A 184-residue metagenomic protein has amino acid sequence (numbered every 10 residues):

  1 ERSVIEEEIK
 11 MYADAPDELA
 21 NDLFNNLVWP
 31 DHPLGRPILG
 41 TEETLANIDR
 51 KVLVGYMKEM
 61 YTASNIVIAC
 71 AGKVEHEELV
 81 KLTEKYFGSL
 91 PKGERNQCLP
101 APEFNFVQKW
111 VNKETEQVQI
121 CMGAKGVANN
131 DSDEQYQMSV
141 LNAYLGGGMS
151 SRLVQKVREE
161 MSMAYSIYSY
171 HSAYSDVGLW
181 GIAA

Functional and structural regions predicted by a protein language model:
E1, P16-A20, D49, L79 (+5 more regions): Alpha-helical structural motif
E1-E94, W110, E159-A184: Charge-rich, well-structured scaffold segments of protease-associated domains
R95-S151: His/Glu-based metal-binding/catalytic segments typifying zinc-dependent metallopeptidases
N130-S132, R152, Y165, D176-V177: Short acidic/glycine-rich loop or secondary-structure boundary segments that cap or lie
N142-L145, V154, R158, A183: Generic hydrophobic alpha-helical scaffold/packing signal
